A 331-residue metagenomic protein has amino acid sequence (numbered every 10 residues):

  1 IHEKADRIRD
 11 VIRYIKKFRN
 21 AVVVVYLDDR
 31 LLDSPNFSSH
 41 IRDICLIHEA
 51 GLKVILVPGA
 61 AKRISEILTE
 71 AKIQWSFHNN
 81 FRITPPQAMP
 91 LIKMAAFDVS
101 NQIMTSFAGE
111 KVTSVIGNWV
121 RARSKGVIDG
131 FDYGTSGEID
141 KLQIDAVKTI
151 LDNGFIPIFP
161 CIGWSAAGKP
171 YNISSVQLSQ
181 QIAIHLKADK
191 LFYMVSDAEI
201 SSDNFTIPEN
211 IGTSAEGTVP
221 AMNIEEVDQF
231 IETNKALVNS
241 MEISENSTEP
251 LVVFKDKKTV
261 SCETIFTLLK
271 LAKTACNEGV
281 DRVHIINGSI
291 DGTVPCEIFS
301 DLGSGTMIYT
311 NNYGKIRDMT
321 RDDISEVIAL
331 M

Functional and structural regions predicted by a protein language model:
I1-R282, S289, Y313, R317-V327: Nucleotide/pyrophosphate-binding catalytic subdomain
N204-I207, P295-F299: Histidine/acidic-residue-rich catalytic or RNA/ligand-binding cores of hydrolases and nuclease-related proteins
R282-I285, I290-C296, G303-I308: Active-site or pore-adjacent capping/gating segments
F299-R321: Long, charged amphipathic helices and adjacent flexible linkers at domain junctions
A329-M331: Helix-loop element at the rim of GNAT/NAT acetyltransferase active sites that forms part of the acceptor-substrate
